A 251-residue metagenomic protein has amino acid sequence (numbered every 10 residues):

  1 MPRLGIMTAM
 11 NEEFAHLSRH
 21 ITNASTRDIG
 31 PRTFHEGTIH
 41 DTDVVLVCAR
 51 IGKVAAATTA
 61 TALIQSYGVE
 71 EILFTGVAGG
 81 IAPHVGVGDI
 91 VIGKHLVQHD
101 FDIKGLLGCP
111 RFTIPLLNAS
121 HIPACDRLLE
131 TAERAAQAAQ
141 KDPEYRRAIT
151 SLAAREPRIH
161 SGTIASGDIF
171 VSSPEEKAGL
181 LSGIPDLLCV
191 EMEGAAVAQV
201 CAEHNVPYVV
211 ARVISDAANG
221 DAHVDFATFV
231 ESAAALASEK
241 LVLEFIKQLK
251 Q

Functional and structural regions predicted by a protein language model:
M1-T61, Y67: N-terminal short beta-loop-beta anion/metal-coordinating cradle
V44-A49, S161-A165, A211: Active-site-proximal beta-strand elements of phosphoester/diester hydrolases
A62-Y67, H84, A198-P207: Alpha-helix C-terminal capping segments
V69-I72: Proline-aspartate-enriched helix->loop->beta-strand connector
I81-I184: Mid-sequence, gly/pro-rich, charge-dense loop/helix-turn segments that line enzyme active sites
A165-N219, H223: A C-terminal functional module that forms or caps the active site or interfaces directly with catalytic machinery
A218-Q251: His/Asp/Glu-rich mid-to-C-terminal helical/loop segments that flank catalytic regions of hydrolases
